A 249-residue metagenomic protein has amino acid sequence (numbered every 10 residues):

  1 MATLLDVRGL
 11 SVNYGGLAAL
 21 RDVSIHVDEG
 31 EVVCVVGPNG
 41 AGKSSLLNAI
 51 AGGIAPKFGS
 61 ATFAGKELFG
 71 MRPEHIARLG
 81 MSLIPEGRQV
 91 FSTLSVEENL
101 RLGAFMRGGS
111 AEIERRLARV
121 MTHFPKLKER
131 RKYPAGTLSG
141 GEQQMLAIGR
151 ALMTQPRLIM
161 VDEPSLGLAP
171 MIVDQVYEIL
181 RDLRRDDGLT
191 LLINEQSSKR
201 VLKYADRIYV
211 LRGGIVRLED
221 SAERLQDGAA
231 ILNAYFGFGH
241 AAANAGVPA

Functional and structural regions predicted by a protein language model:
L5-V7, L20: Conserved structural motif at the start of ABC-family nucleotide-binding domains
G15, A55, M71, V96-R115 (+3 more regions): ABC-type ATPase nucleotide-binding domains, specifically the catalytic core motifs of the NBD
V36-P38: The feature captures the beta-strand-to-loop junction immediately N-terminal to the Walker
A51: Helix-to-loop junction immediately C-terminal to a conserved catalytic motif
G59-E67, L79, E112-L117, D220: Conserved ABC transporter NBD signature motif
P134-L138, E142: Conserved ABC ATPase signature
A151-L152: ABC ATPase C-loop
Q155: Conserved catalytic motifs of ABC-family nucleotide-binding domains
